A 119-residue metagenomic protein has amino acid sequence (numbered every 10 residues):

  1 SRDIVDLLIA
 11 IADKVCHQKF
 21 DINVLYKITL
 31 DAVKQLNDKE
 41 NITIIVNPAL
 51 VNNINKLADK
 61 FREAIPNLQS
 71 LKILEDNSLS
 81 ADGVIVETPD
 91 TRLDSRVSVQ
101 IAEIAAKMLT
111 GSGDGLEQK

Functional and structural regions predicted by a protein language model:
S1-K119: Elongated, mostly alpha-helical coiled-coil "stalk/stator" tethers of large membrane protein machines
